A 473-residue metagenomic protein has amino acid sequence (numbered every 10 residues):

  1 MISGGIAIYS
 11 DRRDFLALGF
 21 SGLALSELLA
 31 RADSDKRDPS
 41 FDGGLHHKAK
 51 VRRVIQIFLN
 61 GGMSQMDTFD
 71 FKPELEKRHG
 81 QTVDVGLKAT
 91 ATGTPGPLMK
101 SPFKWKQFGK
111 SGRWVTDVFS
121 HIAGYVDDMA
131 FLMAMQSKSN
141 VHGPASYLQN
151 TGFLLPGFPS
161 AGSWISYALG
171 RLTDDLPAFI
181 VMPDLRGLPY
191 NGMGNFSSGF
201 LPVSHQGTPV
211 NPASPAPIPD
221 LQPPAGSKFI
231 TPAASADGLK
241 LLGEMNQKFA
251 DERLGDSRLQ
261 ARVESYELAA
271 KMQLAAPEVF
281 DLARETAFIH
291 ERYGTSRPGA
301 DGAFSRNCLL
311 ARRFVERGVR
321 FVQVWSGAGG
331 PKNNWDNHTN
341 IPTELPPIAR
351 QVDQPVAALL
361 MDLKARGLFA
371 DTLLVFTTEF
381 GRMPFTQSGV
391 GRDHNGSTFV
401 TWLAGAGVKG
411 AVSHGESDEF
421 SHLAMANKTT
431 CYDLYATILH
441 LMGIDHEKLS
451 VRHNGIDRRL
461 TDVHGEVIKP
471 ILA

Functional and structural regions predicted by a protein language model:
M1-A473: Ligand-binding pockets and gating/stacking loops
